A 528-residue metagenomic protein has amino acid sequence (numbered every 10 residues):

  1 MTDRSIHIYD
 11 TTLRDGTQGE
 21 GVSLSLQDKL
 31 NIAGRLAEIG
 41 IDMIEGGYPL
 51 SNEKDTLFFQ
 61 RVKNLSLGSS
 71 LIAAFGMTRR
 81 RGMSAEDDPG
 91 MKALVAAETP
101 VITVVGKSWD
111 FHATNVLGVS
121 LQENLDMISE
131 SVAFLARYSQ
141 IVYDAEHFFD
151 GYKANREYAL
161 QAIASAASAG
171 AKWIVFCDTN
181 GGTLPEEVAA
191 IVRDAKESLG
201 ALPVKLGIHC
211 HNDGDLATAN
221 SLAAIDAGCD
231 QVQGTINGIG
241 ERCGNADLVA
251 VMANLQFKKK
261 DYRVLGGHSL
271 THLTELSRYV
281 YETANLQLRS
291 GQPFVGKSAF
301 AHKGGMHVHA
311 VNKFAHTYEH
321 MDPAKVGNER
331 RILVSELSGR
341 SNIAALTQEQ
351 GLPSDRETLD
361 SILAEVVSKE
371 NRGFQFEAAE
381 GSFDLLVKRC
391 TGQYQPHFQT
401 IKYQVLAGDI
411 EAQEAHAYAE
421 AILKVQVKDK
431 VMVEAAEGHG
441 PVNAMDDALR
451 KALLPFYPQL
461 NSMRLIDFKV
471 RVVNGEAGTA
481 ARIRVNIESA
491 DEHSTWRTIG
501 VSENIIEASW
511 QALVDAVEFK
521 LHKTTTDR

Functional and structural regions predicted by a protein language model:
S5-I6, T12, A253, K259-K430 (+1 more regions): A mid-to-C-terminal "edge-of-domain" accessory segment
I6-I8, D15-I44, S51, R61-L67 (+2 more regions): Alpha/beta enzyme core
V22, Y48-N52, R80, L121 (+13 more regions): Hydrophobic alpha-helical scaffolding
G68-F75: A glycine-rich helix N-cap at a beta->alpha junction
N180-T183, A190-K313, E319: Catalytic alpha/beta core domains of metabolic enzymes, predominantly
Q404-E414, E420, V427-V473: Small-residue-enriched alpha-helical segments and adjacent helix-cap loops that form tight helix-helix packing
F456-A490, D527-R528: Generic long, charged, amphipathic alpha-helical segments
E492-R528: Mixed-charge, glycine-accented linear interaction segment located at domain edges/termini
